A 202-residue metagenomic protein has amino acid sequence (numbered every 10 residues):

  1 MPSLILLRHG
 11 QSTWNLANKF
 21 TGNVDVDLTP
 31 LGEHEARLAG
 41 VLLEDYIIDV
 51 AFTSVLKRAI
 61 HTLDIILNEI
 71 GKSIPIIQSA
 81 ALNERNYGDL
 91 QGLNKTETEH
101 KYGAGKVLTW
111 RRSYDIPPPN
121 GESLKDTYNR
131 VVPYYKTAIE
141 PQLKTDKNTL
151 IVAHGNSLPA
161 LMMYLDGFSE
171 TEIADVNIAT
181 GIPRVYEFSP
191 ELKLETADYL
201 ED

Functional and structural regions predicted by a protein language model:
L4, Q142, K147-A153: Generic beta-sheet signal
I5, Q11-I65, E69, P118-P133 (+2 more regions): Loop-to-helix element that buttresses phosphate recognition and phosphoryl-transfer chemistry
H9, H154: Histidine-centered divalent metal-coordination motifs
A17-K19, G105-P118: Short, basic/glycine-rich phosphate-binding loops at helix/coil junctions that contact nucleotide phosphates
R37-L108, M163-E187: Phosphate-coordination/substrate-recognition cap region in phosphate-metabolizing enzymes
P133-I139, L143: A short, acidic, amphipathic alpha-helical segment used as a generic capping/interface helix at domain edges
G155-A160: GST superfamily/GST-like fold recognition
D198-D202: Short, solvent-exposed aromatic-acidic interface loops
